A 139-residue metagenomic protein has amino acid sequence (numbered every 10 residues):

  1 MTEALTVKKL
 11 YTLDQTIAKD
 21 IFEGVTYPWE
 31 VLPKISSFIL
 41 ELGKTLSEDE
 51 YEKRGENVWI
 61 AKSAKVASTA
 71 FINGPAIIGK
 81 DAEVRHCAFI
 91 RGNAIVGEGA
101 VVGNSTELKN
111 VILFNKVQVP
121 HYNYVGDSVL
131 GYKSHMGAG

Functional and structural regions predicted by a protein language model:
M1-N57, K62: Terminal amphipathic alpha-helical/low-complexity segments used for targeting or macromolecular assembly
E52-A138: Structural signal for interior beta-strand "rungs" in well-ordered beta-sheet cores of soluble enzyme domains
